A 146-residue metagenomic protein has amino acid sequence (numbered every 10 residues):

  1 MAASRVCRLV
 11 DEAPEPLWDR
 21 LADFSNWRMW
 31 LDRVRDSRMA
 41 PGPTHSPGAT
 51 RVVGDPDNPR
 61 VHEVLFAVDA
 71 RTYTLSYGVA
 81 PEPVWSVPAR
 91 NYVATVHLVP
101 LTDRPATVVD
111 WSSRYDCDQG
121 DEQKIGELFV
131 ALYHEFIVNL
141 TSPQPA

Functional and structural regions predicted by a protein language model:
M1-P43: Hydrophobic ligand-binding cavity/cleft-lining segments
A2-C7, T50, R60, T74 (+2 more regions): Intrinsic-disorder/low-complexity, polar/charged segments enriched in Ser/Thr/Lys/Arg/Asp/Glu/Gln
V6-R8, V61-A67, N91-L101: Hydrophobic/aromatic beta-strand elements that line small-molecule binding cavities or substrate pockets in beta-rich
V10, P56, T102-R104: A generic beta-sheet turn/junction motif
M29, R38-V87, P143-A146: Glycine-rich portal/gate segments that line the openings of hydrophobic small-molecule binding cavities
E82-V138: Beta-strand/loop substructures that line and gate deep hydrophobic ligand-binding cavities in soluble
